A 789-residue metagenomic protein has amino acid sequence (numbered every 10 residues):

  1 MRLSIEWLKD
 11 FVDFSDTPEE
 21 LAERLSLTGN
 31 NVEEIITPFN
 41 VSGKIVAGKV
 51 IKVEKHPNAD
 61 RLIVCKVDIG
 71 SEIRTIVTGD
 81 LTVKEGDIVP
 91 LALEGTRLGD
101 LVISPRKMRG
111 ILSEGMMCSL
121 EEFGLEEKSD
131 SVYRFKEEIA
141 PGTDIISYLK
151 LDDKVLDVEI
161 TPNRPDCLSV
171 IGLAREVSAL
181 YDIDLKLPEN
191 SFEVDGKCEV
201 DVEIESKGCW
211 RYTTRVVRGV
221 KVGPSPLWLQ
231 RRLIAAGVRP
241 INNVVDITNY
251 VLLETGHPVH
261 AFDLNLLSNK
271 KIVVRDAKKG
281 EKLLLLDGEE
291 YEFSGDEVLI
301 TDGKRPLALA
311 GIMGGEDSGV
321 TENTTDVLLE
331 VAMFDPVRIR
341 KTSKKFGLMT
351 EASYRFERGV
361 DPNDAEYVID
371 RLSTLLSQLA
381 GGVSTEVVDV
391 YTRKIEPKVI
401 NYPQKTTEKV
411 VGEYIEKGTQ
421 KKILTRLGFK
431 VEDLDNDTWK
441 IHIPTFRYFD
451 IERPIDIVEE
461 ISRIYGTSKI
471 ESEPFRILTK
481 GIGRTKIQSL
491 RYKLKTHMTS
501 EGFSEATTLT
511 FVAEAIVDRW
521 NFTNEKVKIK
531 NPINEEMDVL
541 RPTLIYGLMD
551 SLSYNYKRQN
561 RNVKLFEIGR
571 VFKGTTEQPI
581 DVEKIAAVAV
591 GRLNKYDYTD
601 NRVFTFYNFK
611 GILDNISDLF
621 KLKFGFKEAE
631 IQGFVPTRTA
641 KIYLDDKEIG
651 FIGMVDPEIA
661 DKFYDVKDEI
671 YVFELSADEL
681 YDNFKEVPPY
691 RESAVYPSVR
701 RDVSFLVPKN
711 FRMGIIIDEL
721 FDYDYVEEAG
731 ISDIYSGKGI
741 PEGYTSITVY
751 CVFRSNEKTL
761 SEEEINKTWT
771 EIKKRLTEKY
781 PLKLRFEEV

Functional and structural regions predicted by a protein language model:
M1-S191, L328, G347, E351 (+3 more regions): Phosphate-backbone binding interfaces of nucleic-acid-interacting proteins
R2, R426-F429, K440, P454 (+3 more regions): A carboxyl-terminal module marker
I5, I63, Y181, K186-E281: Glycine/proline-enriched, intrinsically flexible loops and inter-domain linkers
F39-G43, V194, V251, I395 (+5 more regions): Beta-rich nucleic-acid/ligand-interaction surfaces
V46-V77, R231, N242, T248-D317: Conserved mixed alpha/beta core segments that line enzyme active sites in large multi-domain catalysts
L112-E122, V132-R134, I300-I395, T575: Mobile "lid/hinge" segments at catalytic clefts and subdomain interfaces of large enzymes
G172, I400-R561, F566, R701 (+3 more regions): Extended, well-folded interaction surfaces typified by the phenylalanyl-tRNA synthetase beta subunit core
Y181-E203, A380-T407, Y414: Terminal amphipathic helices with adjacent charged low-complexity linkers/tails
